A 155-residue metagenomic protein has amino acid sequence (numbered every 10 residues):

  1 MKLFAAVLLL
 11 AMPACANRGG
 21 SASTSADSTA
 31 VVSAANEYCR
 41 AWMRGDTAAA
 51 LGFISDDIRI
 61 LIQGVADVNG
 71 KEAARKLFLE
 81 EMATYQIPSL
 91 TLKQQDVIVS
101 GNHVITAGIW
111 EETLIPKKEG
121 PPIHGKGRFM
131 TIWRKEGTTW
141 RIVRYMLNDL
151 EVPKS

Functional and structural regions predicted by a protein language model:
L3-M12: Sec-dependent N-terminal signal peptides
C15-A48, G52-F53: Short, low-complexity N-terminal intrinsically disordered segments enriched in polar/charged residues
T29-V32, T47-S100, I109, I123-H124: A solvent-exposed, acidic/Ser-Thr-rich amphipathic alpha-helical stretch
V65-D67, E111-T113, N148-V152: Solvent-exposed loop/turn segments at secondary-structure junctions within structured extracellular/periplasmic domains
V97-V104, W133-T139: A short, structured loop/turn motif at beta-sheet edges
E112-P116, W133: Beta-strand elements of well-folded, non-transmembrane domains
K118-G120: Outer-membrane beta-barrel domain signature
K126-P153: Short beta-strand edge/turn micro-motifs at domain boundaries
